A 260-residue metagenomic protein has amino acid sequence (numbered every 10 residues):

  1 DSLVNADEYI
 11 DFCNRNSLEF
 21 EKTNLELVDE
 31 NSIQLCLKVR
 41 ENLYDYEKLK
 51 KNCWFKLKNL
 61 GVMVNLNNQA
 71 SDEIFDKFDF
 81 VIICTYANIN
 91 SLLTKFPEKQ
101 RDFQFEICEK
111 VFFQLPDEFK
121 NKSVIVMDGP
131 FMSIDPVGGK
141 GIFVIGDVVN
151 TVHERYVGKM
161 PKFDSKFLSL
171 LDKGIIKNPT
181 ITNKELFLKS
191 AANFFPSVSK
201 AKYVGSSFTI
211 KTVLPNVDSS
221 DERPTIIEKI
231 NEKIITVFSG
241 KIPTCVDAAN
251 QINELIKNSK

Functional and structural regions predicted by a protein language model:
D1-V28, S32, I175: Dinucleotide-binding Rossmann-like beta1-alpha1 core, especially the glycine-rich loop that anchors the ADP
K22-L57, N231-S239: Helix-loop-beta segment of a Rossmann-like dinucleotide-binding subdomain
C36-T94, C245-L255: Helical element adjacent to the flavin cofactor pocket in flavoenzyme catalytic cores
F80-M127, V137-I142, T151, S165-K166 (+3 more regions): Central helical "cap/lid" subdomain
I83, S133-D135, I142-D147, I235-V237: Short hydrophobic-aromatic micro-motifs
F105, G146-V148, V157: Catalytic core of tubulin tyrosine ligase-like
K140-G141, T151-K211: Flavin-binding catalytic cores
L186-K260: C-terminal catalytic lobe of FAD-dependent flavoproteins
